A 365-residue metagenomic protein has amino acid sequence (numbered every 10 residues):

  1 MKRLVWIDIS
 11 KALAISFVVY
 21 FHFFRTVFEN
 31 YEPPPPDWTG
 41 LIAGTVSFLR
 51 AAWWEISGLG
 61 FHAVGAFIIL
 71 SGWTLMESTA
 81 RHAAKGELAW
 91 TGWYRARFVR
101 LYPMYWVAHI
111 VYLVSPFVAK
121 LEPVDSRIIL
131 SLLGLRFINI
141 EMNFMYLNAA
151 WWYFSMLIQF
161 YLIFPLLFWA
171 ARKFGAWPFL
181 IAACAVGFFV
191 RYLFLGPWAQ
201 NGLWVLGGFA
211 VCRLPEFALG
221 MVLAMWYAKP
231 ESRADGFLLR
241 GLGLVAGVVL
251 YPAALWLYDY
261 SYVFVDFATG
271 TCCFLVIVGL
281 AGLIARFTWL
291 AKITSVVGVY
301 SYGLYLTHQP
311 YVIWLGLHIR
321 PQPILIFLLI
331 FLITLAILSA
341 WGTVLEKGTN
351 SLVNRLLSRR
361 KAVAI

Functional and structural regions predicted by a protein language model:
M1-F189, I319-I365: Membrane-cytosol interface segments of multi-pass membrane proteins, especially ER/Golgi lipid-handling enzymes
V5, A52-V64, N143-M156, F194-L219 (+2 more regions): Interfacial loop-to-helix transition and helix-capping segments at the boundaries of transmembrane helices
S16-F23, L132-N139, A183-G196, V245-L257 (+1 more regions): Aromatic-anchored segments of alpha-helical transmembrane domains
L75-A83, L166-F174, V222-E231, L255-Y258 (+3 more regions): Structural signal for the C-terminal ends of transmembrane alpha-helices and the immediately following loop
K85-T91, V111-K120, R136-Y146, P197-W204 (+4 more regions): Short juxtamembrane and helix-loop transition motifs at transmembrane-helix boundaries in membrane proteins
I163, A170-A185, W226-V249: Hydrophobic alpha-helical segments of polytopic membrane proteins
F217, G243-S351: Alpha-helical transmembrane segments of multi-pass integral membrane proteins
